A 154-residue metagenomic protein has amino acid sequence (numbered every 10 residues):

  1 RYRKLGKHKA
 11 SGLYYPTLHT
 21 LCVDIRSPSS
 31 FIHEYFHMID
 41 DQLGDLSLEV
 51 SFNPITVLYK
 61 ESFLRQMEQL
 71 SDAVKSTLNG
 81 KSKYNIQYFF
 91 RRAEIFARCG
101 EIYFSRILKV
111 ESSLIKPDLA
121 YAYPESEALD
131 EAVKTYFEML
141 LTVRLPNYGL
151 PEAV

Functional and structural regions predicted by a protein language model:
R1-V154: Active-site-flanking segments in enzyme catalytic domains
